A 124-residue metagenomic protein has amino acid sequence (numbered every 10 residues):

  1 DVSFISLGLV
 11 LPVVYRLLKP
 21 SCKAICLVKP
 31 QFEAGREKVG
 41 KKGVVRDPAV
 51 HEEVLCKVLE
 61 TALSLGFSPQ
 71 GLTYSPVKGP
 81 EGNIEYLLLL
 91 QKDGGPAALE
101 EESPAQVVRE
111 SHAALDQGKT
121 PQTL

Functional and structural regions predicted by a protein language model:
V2-S3, V28: Glycine-rich, N-terminal phosphate-binding loop of Rossmann-like dinucleotide-binding domains
F4-L11, H51-L55: Amphipathic alpha-helical transducer elements in NTP-driven molecular machines
G8-I25: A short glycine-rich, Lys/Arg-flanked "PGG" loop and its adjoining helix->strand segment in the class I
K29, G82: Residue-level signal for inorganic ion chemistry
P30-D47: Short, glycine-/aromatic-enriched active-site segment of Class I SAM-dependent methyltransferases
H51-L65: Short alpha-helix
F67-P76: Conserved S-adenosyl-L-methionine
N83-L124: Flexible, glycine-/basic-rich loop-and-beta segments that form/coincide with the SAM-dependent methyltransferase
